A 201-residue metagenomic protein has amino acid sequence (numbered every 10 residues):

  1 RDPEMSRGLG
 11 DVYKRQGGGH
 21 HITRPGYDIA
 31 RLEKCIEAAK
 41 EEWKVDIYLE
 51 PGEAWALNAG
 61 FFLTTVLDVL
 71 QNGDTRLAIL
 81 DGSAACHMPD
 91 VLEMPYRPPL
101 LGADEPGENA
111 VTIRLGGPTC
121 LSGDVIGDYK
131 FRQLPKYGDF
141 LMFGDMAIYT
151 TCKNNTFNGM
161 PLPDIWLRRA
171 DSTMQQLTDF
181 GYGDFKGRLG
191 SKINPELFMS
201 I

Functional and structural regions predicted by a protein language model:
R1-Y13: Single conserved hydrophobic/aromatic residue that forms the stacking wall/gate of nucleotide- or nucleobase-binding
D11, W43-V45: Short, well-ordered coil/turn segments that N-cap beta-strands
K14-T23, P51-A54: Glycine-rich beta-strand-to-loop/alpha-helix junction loops that act as flexible
P25-Y27: Metal-dependent catalytic neighborhoods of phosphoester/phosphodiester hydrolases
E33-E42: Alpha-helix-loop-beta-strand connector modules within alpha/beta enzyme cores
C35, D46-I201: Charged (often Lys/Glu-rich) extended helix/loop segments that serve as interaction or gating elements
